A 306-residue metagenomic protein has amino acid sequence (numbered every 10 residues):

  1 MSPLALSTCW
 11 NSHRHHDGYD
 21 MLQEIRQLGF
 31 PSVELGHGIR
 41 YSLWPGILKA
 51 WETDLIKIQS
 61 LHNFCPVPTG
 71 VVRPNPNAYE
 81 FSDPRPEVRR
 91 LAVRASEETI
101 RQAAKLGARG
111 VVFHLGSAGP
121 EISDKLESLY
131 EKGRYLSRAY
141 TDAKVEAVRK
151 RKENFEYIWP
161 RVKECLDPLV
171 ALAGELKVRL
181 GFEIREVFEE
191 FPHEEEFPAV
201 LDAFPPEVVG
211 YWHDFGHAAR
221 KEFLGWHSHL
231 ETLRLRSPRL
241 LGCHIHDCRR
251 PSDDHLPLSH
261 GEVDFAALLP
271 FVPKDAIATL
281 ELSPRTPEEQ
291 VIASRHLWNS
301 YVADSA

Functional and structural regions predicted by a protein language model:
M1-C9, F64-F81, G119, A139-R149: N-terminal small/glycine-rich loop or linker at the start of catalytic domains across soluble metabolic enzymes
S2-R26, Y41, G46, E52-D54 (+3 more regions): Histidine-acidic metal/acid-base catalytic patches
E24-L43, R73, A78: N-terminal substrate-binding region of glycoside hydrolase catalytic domains
P31-H37, G181-E183, T279-E281: Short catalytic-loop micro-motif centered on adjacent basic/acidic residues
P31-S32, K57, R109, R179 (+1 more regions): Residue-level detector of anion-binding/catalytic polar loops
L35-L55, L115-I122: Glycine-rich, proline-tolerant flexible connector loops at the mouths of alpha/beta enzymes
L43-H62, S128-T141: Short acidic, glycine/proline-enriched helix-loop-strand junctions
F81-Y211: Active-site acidic/histidine proton-transfer and metal-coordination neighborhood in alpha/beta enzyme cores
